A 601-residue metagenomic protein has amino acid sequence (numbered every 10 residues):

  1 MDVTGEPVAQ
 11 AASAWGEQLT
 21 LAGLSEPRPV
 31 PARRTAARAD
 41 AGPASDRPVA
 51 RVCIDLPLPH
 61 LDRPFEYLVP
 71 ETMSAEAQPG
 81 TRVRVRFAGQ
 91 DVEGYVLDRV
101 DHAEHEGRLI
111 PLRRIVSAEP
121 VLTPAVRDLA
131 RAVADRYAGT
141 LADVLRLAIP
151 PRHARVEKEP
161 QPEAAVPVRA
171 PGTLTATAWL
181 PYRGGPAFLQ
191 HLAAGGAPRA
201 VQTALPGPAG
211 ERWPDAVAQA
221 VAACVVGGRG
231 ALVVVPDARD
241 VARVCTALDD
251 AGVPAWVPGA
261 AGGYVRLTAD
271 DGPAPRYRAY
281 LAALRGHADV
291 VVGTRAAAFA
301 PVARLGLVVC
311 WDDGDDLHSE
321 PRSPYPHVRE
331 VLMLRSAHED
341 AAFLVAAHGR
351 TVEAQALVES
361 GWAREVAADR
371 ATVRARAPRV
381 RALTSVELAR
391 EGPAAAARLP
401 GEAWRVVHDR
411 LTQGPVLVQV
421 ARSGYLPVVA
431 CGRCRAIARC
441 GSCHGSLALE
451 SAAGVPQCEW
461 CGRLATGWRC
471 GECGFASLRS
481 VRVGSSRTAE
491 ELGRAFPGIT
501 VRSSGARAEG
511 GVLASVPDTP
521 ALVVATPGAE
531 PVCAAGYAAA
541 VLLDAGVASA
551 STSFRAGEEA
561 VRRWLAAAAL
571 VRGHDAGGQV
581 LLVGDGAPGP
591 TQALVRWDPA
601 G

Functional and structural regions predicted by a protein language model:
M1-R381, S385-G392, G401, D409-T412 (+4 more regions): Accessory, non-ATPase domains that flank or precede helicase/AAA+ motor cores in DNA-metabolism machines
A242, A247, V290-G306, L426 (+2 more regions): SF2 helicase motor core recognition
G252-D271, G441-S442, A448-E450, P497-R507: Conserved RecA-like helicase motor-core motifs
D271-G286, G498-T526: Conserved helicase ATPase core of P-loop NTP-dependent helicases/translocases
R304, V308-M333, A525-G573, D585: Conserved RecA-like helicase motor core of SF1/SF2 enzymes
R329-Q355, A556-L594: Conserved segment of the helicase C-terminal RecA-like domain
R398-A495: Cys/His-rich short segments
